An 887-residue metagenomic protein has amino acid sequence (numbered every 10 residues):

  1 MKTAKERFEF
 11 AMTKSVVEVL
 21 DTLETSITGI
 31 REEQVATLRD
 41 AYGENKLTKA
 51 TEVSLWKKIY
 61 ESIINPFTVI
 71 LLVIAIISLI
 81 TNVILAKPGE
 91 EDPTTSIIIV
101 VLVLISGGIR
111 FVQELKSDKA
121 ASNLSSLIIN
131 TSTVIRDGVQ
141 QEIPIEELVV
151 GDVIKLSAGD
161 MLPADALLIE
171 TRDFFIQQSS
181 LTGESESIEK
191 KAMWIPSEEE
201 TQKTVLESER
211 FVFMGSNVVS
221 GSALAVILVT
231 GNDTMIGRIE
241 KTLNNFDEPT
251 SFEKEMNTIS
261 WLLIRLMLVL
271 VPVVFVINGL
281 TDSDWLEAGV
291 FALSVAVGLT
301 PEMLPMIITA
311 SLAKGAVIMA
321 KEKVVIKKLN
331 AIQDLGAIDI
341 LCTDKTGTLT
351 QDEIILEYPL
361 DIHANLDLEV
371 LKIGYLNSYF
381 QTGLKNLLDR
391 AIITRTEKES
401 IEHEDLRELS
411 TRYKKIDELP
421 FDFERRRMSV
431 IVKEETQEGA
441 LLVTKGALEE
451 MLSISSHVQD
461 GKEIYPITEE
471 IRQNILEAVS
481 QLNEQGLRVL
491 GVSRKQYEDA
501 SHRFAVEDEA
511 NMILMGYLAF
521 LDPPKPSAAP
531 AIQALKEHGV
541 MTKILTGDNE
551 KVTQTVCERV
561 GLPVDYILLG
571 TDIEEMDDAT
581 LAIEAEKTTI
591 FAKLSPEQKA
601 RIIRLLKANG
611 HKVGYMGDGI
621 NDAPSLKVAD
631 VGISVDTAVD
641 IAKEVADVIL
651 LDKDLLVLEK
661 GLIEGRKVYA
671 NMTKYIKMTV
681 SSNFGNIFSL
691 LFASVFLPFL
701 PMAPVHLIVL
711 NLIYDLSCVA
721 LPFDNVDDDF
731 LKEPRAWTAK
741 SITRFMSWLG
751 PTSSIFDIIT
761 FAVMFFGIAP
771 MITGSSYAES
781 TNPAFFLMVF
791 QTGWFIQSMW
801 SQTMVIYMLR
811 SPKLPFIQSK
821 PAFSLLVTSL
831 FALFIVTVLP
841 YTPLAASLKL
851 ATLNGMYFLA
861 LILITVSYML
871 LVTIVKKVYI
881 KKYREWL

Functional and structural regions predicted by a protein language model:
M1-Q140, E146-V149, I154-L162, L167-E248 (+3 more regions): Non-lumenal N-terminal regulatory segments of integral membrane proteins
E44-I76, D118, Q140-Q141, T201-F211 (+8 more regions): Soluble-to-membrane junctions at the N-terminal ends of transmembrane alpha-helices in multi-pass ion-transporting
I64-I84, V100-R110, I129-N130, W261-G279 (+8 more regions): Alpha-helical transmembrane segments of multi-pass membrane proteins, especially the membrane-embedded transport
V73-I98, L262-T300, A313, V317-K323 (+5 more regions): Helix-interface capping motifs at the ends of transmembrane segments in multi-pass membrane proteins
T95-I129, R136, D247-I340, L518 (+3 more regions): Hydrophobic alpha-helical transmembrane segments
F175, L181, M193-E198, Q351-L371 (+4 more regions): Basic, amphipathic juxtamembrane/active-site segments that coordinate anionic phosphate or diphosphate groups
F211-V219, D334-I513, F520, Q533 (+5 more regions): Cytosolic catalytic regions of ATP/NTP-dependent phosphoryl-transfer enzymes
V274, N278, P305, L312-K314 (+3 more regions): Membrane-embedded transport module
